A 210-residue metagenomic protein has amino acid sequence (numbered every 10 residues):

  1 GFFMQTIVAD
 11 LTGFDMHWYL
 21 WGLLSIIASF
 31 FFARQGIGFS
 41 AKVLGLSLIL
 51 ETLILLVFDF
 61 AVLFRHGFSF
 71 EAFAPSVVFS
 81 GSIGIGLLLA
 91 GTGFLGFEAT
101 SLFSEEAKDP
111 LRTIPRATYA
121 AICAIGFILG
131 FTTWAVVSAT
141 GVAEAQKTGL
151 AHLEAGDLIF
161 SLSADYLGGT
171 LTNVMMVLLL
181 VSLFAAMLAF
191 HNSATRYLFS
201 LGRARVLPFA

Functional and structural regions predicted by a protein language model:
G1-I26, F30-R34, L180-A194: Hydrophobic transmembrane alpha-helices that form the core helical bundles of multi-pass secondary transporters
F3-L11, H66-V77, E144-K147: Membrane-interface helix termini and inter-helical loops of multi-pass transporters
M4, V8, F31-G38, V57-G67 (+4 more regions): Structural signature of transmembrane alpha-helix termini at the membrane-water interface
Q5-D10, C123-L188, L207-A210: TM-loop-TM module centered on a large, flexible mid-protein loop between adjacent transmembrane helices in multi-pass
F14-L20, V77-S82, D165-V174: Membrane-interfacial loop-to-helix junctions in multi-pass transporters
W18-R65, V77-V78, A117-G126: Membrane-interface loop-to-helix entry segments
Q35-G45, F97-T132, Q146-K147, T195-A210: Hydrophobic, small-residue-rich membrane helices and short re-entrant helix-turn-helix hairpins that build
F68, G81-I85, V177-V181: Short alpha-helical transmembrane interface motifs in multi-pass membrane proteins
